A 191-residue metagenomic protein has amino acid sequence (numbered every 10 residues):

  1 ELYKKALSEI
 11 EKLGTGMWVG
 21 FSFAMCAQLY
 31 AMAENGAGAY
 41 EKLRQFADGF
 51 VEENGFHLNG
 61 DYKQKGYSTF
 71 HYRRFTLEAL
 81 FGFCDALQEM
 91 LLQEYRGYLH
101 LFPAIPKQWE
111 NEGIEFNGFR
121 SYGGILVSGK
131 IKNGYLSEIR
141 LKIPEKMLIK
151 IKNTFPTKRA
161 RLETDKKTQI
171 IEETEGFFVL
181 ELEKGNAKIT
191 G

Functional and structural regions predicted by a protein language model:
E1-Y95, S137: Active-site core of glycosidic bond-cleaving carbohydrate-active enzymes
R74-S128, K132: Catalytic cores of secreted or luminal carbohydrate-active enzymes
F116-N117, V127, I139, F177-L180: Beta-strand-rich interaction surfaces with strong enrichment in secreted/lumenal proteins
G129, L136-I143: Short, well-ordered beta-strand segments enriched in hydrophobic/aromatic residues
L141-P156: Surface-exposed beta-strand/loop patches in extracellular or lumenal glycoproteins
K158-D165: Change to "...patches in solvent-exposed regions of secreted, membrane-anchored, or virion-exposed structural
K166-E172: Surface-exposed loop/edge segments in extracytoplasmic proteins
E172-G191: C-terminal beta-strand-rich structural cap/linker in extracellular carbohydrate-active enzymes
